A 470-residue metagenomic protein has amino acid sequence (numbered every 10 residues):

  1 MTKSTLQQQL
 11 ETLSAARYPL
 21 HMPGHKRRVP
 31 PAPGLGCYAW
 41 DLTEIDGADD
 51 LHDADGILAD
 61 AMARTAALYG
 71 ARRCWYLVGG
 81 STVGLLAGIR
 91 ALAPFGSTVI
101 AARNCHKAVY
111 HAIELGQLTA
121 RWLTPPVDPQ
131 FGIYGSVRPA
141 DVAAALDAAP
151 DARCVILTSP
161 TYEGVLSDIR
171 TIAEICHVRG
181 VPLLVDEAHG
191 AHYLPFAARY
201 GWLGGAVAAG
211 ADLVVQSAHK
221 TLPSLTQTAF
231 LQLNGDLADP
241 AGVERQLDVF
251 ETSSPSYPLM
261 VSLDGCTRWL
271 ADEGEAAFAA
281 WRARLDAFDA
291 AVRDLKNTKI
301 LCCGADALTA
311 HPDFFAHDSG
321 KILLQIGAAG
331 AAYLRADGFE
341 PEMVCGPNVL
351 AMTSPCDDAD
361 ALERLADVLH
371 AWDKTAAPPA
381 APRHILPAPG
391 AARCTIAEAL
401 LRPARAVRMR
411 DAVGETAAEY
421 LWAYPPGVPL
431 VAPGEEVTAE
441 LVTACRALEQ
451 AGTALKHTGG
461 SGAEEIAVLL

Functional and structural regions predicted by a protein language model:
M1-G56: N-terminal "arm"/small-domain region of PLP-dependent enzymes with the aminotransferase-like
L6-T12, A32, D53, S81-C302: Conserved PLP-enzyme active-site core in the AAT-like
R27, Y162, K220-T221, D236-A238 (+5 more regions): Short, glycine-/Ser/Thr-/acidic-enriched flexible segments
Y38-S81: Conserved N-terminal alpha-helix of the aminotransferase class I/II PLP-enzyme fold
A48, W75-L77, V155-T158, V349-S354: Short glycine-rich or small-residue beta-strand-to-loop segments that form or flank ligand, phosphate, metal/Fe-S
Y76, W122-T124, Q216, M343 (+1 more regions): Structural signal for conserved beta-strand scaffold positions within catalytic alpha/beta enzyme cores
A290-S461: Conserved C-terminal alpha-helix-loop-beta "cap" of PLP-dependent enzymes that closes/shapes the active-site mouth
T458-L470: Terminal helix/beta-alpha structural elements that buttress the NAD(P)+-binding lobe
